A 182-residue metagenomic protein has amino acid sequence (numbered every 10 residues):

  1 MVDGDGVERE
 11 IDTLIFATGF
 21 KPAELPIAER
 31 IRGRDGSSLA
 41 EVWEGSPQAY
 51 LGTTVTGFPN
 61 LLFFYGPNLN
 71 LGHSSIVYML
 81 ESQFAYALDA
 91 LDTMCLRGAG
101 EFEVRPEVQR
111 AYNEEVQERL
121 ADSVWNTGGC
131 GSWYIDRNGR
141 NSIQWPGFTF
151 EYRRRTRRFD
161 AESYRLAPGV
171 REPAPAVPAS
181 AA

Functional and structural regions predicted by a protein language model:
M1, R9-K21: Short hydrophobic core segments
G6, G36-L39, G139: Detector for glycine-centered tight turns/loop "hinges" at secondary-structure junctions
V7-E8, T54: Structural alpha-helical scaffold elements that stabilize or flank donor/cofactor-binding regions in carbohydrate
F16-R34: Flavin (primarily FAD) binding-site architecture
I27-A28, R32, A40-E41, L62-F64: Catalytic cores of eukaryotic secretory-pathway lumenal/extracellular enzymes that build and remodel glycoconjugates
E44-Y50: Alpha-helical scaffolding within the catalytic cores of extracellular/periplasmic polymer-degrading hydrolases
A49, L62-A182: C-terminal, flexible cofactor-proximal segment of oxidoreductases
L51-G57: Short glycine/proline-enriched loop/turn "hinge" motifs that connect secondary-structure elements and lie
